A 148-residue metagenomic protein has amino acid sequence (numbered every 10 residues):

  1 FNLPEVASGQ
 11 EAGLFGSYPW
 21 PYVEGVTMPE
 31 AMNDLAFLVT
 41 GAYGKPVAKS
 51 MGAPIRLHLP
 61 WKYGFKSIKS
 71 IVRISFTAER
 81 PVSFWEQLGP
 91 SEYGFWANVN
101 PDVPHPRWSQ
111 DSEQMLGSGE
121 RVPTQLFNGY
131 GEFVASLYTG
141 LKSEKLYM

Functional and structural regions predicted by a protein language model:
F1-M148: Structured, non-membrane catalytic/scaffold regions adjacent to prosthetic-group chemistry
